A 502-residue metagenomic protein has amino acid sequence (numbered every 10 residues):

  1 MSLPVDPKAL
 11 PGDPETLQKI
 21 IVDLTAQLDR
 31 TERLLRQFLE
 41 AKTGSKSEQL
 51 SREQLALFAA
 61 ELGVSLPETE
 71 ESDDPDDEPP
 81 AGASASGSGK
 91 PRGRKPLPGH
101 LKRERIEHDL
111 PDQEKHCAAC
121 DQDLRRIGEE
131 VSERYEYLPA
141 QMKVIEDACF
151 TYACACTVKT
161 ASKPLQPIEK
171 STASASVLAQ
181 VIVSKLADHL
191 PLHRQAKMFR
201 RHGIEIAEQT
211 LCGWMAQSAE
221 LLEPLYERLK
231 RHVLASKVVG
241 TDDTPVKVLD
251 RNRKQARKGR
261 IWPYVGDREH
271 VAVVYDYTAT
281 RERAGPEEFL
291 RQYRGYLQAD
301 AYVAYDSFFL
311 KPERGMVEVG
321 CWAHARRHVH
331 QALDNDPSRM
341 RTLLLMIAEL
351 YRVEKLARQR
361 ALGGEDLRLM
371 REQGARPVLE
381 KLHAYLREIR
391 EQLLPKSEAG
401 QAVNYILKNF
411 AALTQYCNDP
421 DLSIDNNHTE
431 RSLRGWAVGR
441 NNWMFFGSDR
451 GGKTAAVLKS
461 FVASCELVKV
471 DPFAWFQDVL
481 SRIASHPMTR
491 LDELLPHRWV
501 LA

Functional and structural regions predicted by a protein language model:
M1-T172, G240-T241, K247: Short, flexible loop/hinge motifs at secondary-structure junctions
S2, V22, P96, D109 (+4 more regions): Catalytic center-proximal scaffold of phosphoryl-transfer enzymes
